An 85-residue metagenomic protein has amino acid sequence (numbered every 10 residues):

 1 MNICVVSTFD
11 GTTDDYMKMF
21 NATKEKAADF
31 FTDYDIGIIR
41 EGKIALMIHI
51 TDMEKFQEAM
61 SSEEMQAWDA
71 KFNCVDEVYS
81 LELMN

Functional and structural regions predicted by a protein language model:
M1-W68, F72-N85: Short S/T/G/P-rich N-terminal loop/turn motif that feeds into the first structured element of a domain
